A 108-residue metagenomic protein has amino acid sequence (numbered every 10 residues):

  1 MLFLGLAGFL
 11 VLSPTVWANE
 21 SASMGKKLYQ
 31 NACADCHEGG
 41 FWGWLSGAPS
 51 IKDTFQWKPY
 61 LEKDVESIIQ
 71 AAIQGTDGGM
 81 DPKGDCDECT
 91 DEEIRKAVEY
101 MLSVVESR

Functional and structural regions predicted by a protein language model:
M1-F3: Bacterial N-terminal signal peptides that target proteins for export
G5-L6, V16: Cleavable N-terminal signal peptides
L12-A18: Sec/Tat signal peptide C-region and signal peptidase I cleavage site
S23-D35: Local sequence-structure signature of Cys/Sec-based thiol-disulfide redox active-site neighborhoods
A32-G39, A97, M101: The canonical Cys-X-X-Cys-His
E38-I68: Gly/Gly-Pro-rich "capping" loops immediately C-terminal to redox-active cysteine motifs in periplasmic/lumenal
W44-L45, P49-S50, I68-K96, M101-R108: Axial heme c-ligation environment in periplasmic c-type cytochrome domains
